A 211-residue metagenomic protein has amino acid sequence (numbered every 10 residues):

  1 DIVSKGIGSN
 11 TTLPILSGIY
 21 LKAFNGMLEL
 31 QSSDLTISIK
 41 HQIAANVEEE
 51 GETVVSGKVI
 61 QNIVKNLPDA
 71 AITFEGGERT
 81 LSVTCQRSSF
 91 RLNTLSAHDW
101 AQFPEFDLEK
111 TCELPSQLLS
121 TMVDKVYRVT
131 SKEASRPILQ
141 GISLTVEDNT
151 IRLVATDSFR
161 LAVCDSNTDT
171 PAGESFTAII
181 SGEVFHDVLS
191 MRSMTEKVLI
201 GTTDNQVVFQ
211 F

Functional and structural regions predicted by a protein language model:
D1-F211: Structural preference for solvent-exposed beta-strand-turn elements and adjacent flexible terminal/loop segments within
